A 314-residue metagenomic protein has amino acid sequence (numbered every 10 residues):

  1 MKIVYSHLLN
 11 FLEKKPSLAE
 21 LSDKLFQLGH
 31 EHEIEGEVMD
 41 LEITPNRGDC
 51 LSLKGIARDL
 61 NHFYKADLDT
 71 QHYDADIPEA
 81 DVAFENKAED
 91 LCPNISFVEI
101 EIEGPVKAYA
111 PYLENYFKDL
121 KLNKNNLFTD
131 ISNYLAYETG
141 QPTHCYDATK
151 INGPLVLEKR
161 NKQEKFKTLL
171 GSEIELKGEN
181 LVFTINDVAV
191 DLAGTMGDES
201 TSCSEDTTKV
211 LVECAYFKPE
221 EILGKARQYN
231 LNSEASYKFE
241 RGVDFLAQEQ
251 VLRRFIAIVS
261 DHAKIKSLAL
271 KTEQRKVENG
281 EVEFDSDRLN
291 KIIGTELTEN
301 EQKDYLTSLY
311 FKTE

Functional and structural regions predicted by a protein language model:
M1-E314: RNA/tRNA-interacting regions in translation and RNA-turnover enzymes
